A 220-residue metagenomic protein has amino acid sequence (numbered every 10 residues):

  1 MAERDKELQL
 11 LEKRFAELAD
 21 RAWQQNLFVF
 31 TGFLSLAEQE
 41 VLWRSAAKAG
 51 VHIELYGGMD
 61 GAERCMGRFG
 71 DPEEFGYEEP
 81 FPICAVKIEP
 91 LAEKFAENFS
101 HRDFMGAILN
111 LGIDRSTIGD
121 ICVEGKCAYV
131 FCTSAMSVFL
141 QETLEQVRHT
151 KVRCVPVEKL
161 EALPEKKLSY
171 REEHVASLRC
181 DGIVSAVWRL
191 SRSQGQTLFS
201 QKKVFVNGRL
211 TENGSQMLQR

Functional and structural regions predicted by a protein language model:
M1-V187: Ferredoxin-like alpha/beta domains used as RNA- or RNAP-binding modules
T150-R153, Q216-R220: A cross-kingdom feature marking charged/low-complexity
R171-Q219: A basic, amphipathic helix-loop patch mediating RNA/tRNA/ribosome contacts
